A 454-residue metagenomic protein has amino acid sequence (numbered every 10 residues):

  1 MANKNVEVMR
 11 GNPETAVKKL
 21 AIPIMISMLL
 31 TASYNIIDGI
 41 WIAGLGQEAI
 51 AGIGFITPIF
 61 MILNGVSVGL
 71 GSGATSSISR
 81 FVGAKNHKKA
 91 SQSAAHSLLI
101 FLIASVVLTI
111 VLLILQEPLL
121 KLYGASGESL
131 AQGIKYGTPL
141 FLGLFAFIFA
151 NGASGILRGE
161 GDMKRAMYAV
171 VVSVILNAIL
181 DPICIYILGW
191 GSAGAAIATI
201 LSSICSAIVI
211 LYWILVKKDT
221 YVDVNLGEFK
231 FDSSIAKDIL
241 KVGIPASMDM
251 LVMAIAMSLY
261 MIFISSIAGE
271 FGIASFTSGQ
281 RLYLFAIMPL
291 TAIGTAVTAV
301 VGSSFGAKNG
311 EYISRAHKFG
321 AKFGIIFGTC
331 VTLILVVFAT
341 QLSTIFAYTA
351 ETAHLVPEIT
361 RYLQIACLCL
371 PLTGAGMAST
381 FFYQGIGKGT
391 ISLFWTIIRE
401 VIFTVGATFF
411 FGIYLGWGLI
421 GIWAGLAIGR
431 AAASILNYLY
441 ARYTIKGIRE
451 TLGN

Functional and structural regions predicted by a protein language model:
M1-A21, I78-F145, I187-G243, V301-C369 (+1 more regions): Short alpha-helical transmembrane segments in multi-pass integral membrane proteins
T15-T75, S79, I244-I264: Signature of the first transmembrane helix
K19-N35, P139, A150, S173 (+4 more regions): Transmembrane helical elements of multi-pass membrane transporters/channels
L29, S33-A51, L120-G127, I183-W190 (+5 more regions): Helix-terminus/linker motif at the lipid-water interface of multi-pass membrane proteins
Q47-P58, G133, G137, A196 (+3 more regions): Small-residue hotspots at the loop-to-helix junctions and early N-terminal turns of transmembrane alpha-helices
I50-I110, F147-A166, M261, S275-A339 (+1 more regions): Small-residue-rich hydrophobic transmembrane alpha-helices
I62-G65, T109, N177-P182, A207-L211 (+4 more regions): Hydrophobic transmembrane alpha-helices of multi-pass small-molecule transporters
G71, L140-R158, A166-N177, A195-I210 (+5 more regions): Short runs within selected transmembrane alpha-helices of multi-pass transporters and secretion channels
